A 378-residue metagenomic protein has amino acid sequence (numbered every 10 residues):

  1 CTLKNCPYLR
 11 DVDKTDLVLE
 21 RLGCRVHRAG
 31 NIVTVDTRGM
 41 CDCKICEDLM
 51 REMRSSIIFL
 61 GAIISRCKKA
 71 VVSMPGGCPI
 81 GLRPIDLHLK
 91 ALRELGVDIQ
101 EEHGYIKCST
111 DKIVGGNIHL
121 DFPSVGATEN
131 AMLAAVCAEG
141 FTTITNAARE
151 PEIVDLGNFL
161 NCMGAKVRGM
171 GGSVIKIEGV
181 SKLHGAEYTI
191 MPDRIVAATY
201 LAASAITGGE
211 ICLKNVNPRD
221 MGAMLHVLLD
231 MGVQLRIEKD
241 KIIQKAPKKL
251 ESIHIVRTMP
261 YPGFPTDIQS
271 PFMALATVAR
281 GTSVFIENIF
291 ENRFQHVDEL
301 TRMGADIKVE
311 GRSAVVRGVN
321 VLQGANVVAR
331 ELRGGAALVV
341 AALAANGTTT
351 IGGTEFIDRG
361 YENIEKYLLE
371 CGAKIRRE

Functional and structural regions predicted by a protein language model:
C1-E378: Short, structured segments at the rim of ligand-binding sites
